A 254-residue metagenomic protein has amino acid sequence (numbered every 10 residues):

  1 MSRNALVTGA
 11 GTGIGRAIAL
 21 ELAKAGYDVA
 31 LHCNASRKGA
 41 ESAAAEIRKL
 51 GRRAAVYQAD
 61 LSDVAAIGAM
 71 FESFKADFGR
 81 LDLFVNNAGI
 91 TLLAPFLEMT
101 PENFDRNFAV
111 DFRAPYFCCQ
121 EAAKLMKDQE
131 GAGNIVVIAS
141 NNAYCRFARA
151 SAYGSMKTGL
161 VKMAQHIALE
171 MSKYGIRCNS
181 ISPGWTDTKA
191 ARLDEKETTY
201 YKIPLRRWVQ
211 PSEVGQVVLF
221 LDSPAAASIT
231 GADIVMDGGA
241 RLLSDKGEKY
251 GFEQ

Functional and structural regions predicted by a protein language model:
G11-G13: Conserved glycine-rich cofactor-binding loop
P95-F96, T100-F108, T199: Substrate-binding pocket helix/loop in short-chain dehydrogenase/reductase
C119, M156, A164: Active-site helix of classical SDR
K124, L169-E170, A227: Alpha-helical segment proximal to the catalytic Tyr-Lys
S140: Residue(s) in the substrate-gating loop at a strand-loop-helix junction that position the organic substrate next
S172, R177, I229-G231: Short, small/polar-rich loop/turn modules that mediate ligand/substrate recognition or access, typified
Q210-M236, R241-L242: C-terminal substrate-recognition "lid" of short-chain dehydrogenase/reductases
